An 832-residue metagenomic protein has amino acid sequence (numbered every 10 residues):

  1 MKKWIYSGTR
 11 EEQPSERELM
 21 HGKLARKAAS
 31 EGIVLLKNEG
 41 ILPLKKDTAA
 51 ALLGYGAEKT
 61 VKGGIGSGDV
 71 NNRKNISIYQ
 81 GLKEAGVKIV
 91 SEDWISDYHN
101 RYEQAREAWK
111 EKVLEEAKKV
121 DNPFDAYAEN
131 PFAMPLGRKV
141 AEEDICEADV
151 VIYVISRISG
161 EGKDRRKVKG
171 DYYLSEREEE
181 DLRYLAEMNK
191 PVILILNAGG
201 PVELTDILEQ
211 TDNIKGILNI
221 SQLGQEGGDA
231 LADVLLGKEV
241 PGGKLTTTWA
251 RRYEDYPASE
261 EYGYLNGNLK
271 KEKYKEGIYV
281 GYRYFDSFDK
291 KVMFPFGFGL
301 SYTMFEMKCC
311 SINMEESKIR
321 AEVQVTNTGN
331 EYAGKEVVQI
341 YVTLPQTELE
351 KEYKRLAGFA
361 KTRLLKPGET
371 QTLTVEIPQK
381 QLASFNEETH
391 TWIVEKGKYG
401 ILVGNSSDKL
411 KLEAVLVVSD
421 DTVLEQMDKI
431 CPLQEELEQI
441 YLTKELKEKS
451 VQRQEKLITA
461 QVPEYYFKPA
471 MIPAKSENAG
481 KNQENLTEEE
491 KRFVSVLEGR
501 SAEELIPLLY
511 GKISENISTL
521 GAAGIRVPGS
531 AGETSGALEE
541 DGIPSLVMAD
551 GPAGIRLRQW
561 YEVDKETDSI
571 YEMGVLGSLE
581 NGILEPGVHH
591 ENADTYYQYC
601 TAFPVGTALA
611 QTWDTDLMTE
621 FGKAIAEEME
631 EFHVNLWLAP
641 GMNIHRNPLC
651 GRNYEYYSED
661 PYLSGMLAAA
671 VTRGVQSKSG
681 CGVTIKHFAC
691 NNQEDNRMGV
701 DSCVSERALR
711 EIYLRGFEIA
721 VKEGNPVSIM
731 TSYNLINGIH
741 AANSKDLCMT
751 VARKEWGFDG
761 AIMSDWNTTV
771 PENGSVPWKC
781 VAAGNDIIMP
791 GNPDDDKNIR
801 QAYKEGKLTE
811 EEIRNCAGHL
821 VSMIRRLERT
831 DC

Functional and structural regions predicted by a protein language model:
M1-S384, I393-K409, L424-C832: Glycoside hydrolase catalytic-domain context in secreted enzymes
A360, L412-V417: Short amphipathic beta-strand/extended segments with alternating polar/hydrophobic composition
H390: Extracellular/periplasmic metallocenter environments
V415-E425: Short beta-strand edge segments in extracellular beta-sheet folds
